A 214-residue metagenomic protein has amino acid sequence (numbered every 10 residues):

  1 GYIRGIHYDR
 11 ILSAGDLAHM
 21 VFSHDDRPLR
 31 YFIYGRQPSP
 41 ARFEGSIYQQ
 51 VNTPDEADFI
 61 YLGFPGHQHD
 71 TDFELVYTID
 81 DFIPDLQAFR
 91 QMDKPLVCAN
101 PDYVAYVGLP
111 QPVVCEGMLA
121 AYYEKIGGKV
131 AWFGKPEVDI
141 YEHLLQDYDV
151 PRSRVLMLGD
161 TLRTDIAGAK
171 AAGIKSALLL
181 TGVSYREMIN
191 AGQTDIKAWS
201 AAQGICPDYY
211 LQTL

Functional and structural regions predicted by a protein language model:
G1-L12, D16-L214: Asp-based, Mg2+/Mn2+-dependent phosphohydrolase catalytic module
